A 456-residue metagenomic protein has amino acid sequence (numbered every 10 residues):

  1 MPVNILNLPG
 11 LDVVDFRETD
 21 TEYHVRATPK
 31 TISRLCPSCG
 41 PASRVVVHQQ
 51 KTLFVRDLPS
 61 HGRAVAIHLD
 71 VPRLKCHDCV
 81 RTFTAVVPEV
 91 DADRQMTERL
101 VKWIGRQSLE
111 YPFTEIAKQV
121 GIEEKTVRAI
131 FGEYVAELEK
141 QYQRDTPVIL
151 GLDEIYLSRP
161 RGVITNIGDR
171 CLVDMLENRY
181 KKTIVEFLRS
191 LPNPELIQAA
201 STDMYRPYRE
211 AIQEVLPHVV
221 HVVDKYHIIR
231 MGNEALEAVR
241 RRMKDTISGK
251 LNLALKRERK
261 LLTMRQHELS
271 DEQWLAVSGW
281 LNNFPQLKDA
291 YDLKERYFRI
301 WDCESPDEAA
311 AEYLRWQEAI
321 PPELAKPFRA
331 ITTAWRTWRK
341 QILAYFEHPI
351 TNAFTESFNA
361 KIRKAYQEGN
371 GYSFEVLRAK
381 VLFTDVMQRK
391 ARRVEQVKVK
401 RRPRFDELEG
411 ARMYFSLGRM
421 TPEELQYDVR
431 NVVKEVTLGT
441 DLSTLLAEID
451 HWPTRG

Functional and structural regions predicted by a protein language model:
M1-T84: Short, conserved DNA-binding cores of transcription-related domains
P29, S33, S38, R159-P160 (+4 more regions): Acidic/histidine-rich catalytic cores and adjacent linkers of DNA breakage/strand-transfer/modification proteins
G40-S43, F54-R159, P194-E195, I342-L343: Short, positively charged, Gly/Tyr-enriched micro-motifs that form contact patches at catalytic or ligand/partner
I116, G151, S201, H221-V223: A structural signal for short, well-ordered beta-strand segments and their strand-loop junctions that often border
T126-A211: RNase H-like nuclease fold core
V148, V220-V222, T351: Residue-level marker of motif borders
H218-E234: Inter-helix linker motif
N233-K244: Short, surface-exposed amphipathic charged segments that create phosphate/polyanion-binding patches used for binding
